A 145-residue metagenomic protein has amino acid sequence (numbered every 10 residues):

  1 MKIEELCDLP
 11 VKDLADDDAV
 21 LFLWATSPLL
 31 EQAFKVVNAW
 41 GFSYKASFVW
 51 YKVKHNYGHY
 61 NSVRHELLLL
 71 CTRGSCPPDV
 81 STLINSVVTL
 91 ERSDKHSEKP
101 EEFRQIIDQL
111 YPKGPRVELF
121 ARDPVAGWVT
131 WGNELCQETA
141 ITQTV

Functional and structural regions predicted by a protein language model:
M1-V145: Class I S-adenosyl-L-methionine-dependent methyltransferase catalytic core
